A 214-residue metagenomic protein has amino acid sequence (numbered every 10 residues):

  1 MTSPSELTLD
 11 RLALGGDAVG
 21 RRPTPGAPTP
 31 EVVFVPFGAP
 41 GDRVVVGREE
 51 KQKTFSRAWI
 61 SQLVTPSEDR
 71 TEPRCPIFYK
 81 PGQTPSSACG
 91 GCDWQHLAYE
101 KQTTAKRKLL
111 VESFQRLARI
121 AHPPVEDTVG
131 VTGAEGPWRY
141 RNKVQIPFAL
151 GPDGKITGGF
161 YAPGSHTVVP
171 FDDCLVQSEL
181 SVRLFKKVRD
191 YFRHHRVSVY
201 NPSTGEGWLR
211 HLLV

Functional and structural regions predicted by a protein language model:
M1-V214: Accessory RNA-recognition modules of RNA-modification enzymes
